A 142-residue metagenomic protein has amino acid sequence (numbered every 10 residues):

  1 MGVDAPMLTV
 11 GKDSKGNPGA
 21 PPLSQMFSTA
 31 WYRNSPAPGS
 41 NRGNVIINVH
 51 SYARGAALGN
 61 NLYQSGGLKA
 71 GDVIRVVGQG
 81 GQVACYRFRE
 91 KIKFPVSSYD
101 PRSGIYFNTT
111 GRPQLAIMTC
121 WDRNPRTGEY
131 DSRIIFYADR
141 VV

Functional and structural regions predicted by a protein language model:
M1-V142: Solvent-exposed, non-transmembrane regions of membrane-associated and secreted proteins
